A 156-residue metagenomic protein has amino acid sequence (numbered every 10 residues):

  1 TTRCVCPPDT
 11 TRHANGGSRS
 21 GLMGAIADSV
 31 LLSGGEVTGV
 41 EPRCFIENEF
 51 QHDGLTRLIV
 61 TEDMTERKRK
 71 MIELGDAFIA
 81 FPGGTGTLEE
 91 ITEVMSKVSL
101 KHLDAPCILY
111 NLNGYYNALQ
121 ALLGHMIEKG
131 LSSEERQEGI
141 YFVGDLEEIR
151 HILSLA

Functional and structural regions predicted by a protein language model:
T1-L74, Y110-A156: A cross-family phosphate/adenosyl-ligand binding-site feature
T1-R3, E93-S99: Histidine-anchored nucleotide/phosphate-binding helix
N15-S18, A77-L88: Short, glycine-rich nucleotide/cofactor-binding loops
G21-A25, G86-E93: Short glycine/serine/threonine-rich phosphate/pyrophosphate-binding segments that cradle anionic phosphate groups
G75-D76, V98: Active-site-proximal glycine-rich helix-loop-beta segment
D76, L103-A105, E138: Short glycine-/polar-rich loops that comprise or flank the Walker A/P-loop and associated switch/sensor motifs
P82, K101-N111: Short, proline-centered helix/strand-breaking motifs
K97-A105, L131-S132: Arginine/glycine-rich "motif VI" loop of SF2 helicases in the C-terminal RecA-like domain
